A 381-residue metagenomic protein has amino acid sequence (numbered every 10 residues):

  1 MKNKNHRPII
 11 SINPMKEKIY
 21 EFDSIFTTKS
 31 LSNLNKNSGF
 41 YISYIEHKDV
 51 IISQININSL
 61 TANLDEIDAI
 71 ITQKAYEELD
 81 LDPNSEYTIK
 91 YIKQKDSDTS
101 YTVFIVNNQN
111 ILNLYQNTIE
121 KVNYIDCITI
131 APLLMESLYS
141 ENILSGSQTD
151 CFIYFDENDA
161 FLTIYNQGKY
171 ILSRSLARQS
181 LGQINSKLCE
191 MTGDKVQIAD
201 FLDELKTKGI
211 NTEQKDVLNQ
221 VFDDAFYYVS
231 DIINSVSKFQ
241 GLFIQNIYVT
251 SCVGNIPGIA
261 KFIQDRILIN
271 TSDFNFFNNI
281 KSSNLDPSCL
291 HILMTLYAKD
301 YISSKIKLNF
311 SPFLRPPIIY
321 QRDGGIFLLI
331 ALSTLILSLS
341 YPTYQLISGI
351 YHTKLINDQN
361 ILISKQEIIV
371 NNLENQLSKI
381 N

Functional and structural regions predicted by a protein language model:
K2-N37, S97-L242, V253-P257, I269-N279: Small-residue (GG/TT-enriched) beta-loop-alpha framework at ligand/catalytic clefts
F40-K48, C252: Transmembrane alpha-helix/interfacial motif
H47-V106, I111-L114, E136-I143, R174 (+2 more regions): Internal amphipathic helical hairpin motif
I52-N56, P257-F262: A short acidic (Asp/Glu
A177-R178, Q183-D216, L328, T334-N381: Primarily periplasmic coiled-coil/stalk helices of bacterial envelope nanomachineries adjacent to the inner membrane
K261-F262, S272-G324: Glycine-rich phosphate-binding/hydrolytic loop that grips phosphoryl groups
Q264-L268: ATP-binding/phosphotransfer module of carbohydrate and carboxylate kinases, centering on a glycine-rich
